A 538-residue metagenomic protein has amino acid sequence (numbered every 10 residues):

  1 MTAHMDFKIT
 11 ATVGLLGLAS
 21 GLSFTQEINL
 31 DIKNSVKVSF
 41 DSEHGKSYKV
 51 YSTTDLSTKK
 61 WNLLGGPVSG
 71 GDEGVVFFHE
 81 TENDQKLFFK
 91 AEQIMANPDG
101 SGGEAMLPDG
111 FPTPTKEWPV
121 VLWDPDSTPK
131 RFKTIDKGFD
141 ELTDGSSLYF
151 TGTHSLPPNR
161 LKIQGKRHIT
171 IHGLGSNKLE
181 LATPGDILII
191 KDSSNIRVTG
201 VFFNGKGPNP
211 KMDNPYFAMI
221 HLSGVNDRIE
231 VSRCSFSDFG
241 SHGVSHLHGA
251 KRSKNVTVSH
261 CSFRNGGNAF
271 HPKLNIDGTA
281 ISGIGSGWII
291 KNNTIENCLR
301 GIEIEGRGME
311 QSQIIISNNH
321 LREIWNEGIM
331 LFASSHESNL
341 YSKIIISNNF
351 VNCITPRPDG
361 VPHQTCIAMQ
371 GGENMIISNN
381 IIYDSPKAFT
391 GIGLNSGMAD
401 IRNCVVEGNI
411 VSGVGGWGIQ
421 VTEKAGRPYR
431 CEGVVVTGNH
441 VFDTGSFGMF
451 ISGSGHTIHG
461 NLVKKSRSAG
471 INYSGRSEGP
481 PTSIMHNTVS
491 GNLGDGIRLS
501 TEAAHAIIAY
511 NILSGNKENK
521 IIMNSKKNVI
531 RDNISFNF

Functional and structural regions predicted by a protein language model:
T2-A11: Bacterial N-terminal signal peptides that target proteins for export
F7, L22-E104: Short, composition-biased motifs enriched in small/polar/acidic residues
T10-S20: Bacterial N-terminal signal peptides
L63-G65, D126-F132, S155-P158, R167-I220 (+5 more regions): Right-handed parallel beta-helix/beta-spiral solenoid domain characteristic of secreted/periplasmic
F111-T151: Acidic Gly/Asp/Thr-rich repetitive segments characteristic of extracellular carbohydrate-active and adhesion proteins
T143, G165-R167, T183, D192-S194 (+32 more regions): Parallel beta-helix/beta-solenoid
P157-L161, A182-I189, P210-S223, D238-S253 (+10 more regions): Extracellular beta-strand/beta-solenoid scaffold signature
